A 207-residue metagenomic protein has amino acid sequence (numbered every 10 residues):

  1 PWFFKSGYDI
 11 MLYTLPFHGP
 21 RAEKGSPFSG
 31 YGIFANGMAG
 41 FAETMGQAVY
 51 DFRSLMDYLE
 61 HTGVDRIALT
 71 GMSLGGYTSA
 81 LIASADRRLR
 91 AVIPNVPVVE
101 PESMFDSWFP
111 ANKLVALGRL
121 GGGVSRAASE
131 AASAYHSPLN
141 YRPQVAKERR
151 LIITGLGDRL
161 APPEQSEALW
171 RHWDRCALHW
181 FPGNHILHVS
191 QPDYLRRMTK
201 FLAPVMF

Functional and structural regions predicted by a protein language model:
P1-G46: Cap/lid segment of the alpha/beta-hydrolase catalytic domain
P16-G19, V99, H185: Alpha/beta-hydrolase active-site loop signature
T44, S73-G76: Active-site loop->helix "elbow" adjoining a glycine-rich segment at hydrolase catalytic centers
E60-S73: Alpha/beta-hydrolase fold nucleophile elbow
G76, A80-S84, E167: Short, hydrophobic alpha-helix immediately C-terminal to the catalytic nucleophile
L81-S125, W180: Hydrolase active-site cap/lid region
D106-Q165, R171: The feature captures the conserved acid-bearing segment of alpha/beta-hydrolase catalytic domains
G183-L195: Catalytic histidine-centered segment of alpha/beta-hydrolase-like enzymes
